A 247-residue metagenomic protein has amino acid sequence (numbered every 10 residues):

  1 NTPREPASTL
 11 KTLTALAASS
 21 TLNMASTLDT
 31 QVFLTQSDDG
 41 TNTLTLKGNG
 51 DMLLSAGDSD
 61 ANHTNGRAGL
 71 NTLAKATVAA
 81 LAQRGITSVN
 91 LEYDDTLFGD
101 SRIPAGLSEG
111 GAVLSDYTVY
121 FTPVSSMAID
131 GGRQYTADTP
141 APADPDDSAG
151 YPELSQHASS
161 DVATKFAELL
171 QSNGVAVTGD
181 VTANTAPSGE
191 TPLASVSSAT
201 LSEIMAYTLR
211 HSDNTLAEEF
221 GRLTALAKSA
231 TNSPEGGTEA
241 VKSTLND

Functional and structural regions predicted by a protein language model:
P6-M24, M127, K165-L170, T208: Active-site SXXK
T9, G69, T200-S202: Short, structural beta-strand-to-alpha-helix junction motif
S20-Q36, D180: Short, well-structured active-site flanking segments
L34-Q36, Y93-L97, T185: A general secondary-structure junction signal
S37-G40, G85, V119-F121, S197-L201 (+1 more regions): Extracellular/periplasmic catalytic domains that process cell-envelope and extracellular macromolecules
G40-S125, G132, V175, A225-D247: Mid-domain, small-residue-enriched loop/turn segments at the edges of structured enzyme/sensor domains
G132-D247: A small/polar active-site loop signature that marks catalytic segments
